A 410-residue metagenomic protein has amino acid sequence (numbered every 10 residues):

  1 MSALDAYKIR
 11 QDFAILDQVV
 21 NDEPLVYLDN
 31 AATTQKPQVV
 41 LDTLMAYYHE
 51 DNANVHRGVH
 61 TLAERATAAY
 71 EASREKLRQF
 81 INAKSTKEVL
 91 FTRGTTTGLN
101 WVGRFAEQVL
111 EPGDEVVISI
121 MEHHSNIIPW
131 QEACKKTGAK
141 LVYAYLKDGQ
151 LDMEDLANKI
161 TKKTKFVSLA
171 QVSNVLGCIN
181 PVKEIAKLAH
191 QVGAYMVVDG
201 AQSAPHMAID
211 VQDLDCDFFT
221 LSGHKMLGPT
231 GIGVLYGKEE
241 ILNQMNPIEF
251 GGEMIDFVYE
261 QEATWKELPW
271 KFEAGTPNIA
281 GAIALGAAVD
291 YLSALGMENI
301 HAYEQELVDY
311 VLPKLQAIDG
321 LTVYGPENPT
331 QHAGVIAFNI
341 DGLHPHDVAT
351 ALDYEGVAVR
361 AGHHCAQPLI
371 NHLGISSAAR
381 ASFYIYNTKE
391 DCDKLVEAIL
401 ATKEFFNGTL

Functional and structural regions predicted by a protein language model:
M1-L410: Pyridoxal 5′-phosphate
